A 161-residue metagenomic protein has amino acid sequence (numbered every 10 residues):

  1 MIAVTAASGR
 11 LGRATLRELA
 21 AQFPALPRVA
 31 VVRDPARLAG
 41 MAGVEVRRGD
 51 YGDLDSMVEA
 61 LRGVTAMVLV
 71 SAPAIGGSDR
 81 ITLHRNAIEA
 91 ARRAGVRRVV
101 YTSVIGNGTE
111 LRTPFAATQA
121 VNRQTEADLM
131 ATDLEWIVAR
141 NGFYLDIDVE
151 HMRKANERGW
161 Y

Functional and structural regions predicted by a protein language model:
M1-R37, G52-D55, R62, A72-T82 (+2 more regions): Oxidoreductase cofactor-interface core, primarily capturing Rossmann-like NAD(P)-dependent enzymes
M41, R47, R85-N86, R93: Intrinsically disordered, low-complexity segments enriched in small/polar residues
A42-T65: Conserved Rossmann-fold cofactor-binding substructure of NAD(P)-dependent oxidoreductases
